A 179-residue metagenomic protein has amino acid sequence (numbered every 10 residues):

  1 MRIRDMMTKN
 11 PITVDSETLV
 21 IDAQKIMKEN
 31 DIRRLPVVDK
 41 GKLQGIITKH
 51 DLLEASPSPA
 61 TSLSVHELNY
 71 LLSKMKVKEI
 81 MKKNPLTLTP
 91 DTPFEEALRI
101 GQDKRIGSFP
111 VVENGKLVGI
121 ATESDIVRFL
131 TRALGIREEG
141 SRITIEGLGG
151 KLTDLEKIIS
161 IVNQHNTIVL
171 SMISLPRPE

Functional and structural regions predicted by a protein language model:
M1-N10, K49-L86, P93-Q102, T122-N163 (+1 more regions): Tandem CBS (Bateman) regulatory domains
I3, I12-N30, P36-V37: The feature marks the first
V14-D15, T87-T89: Short acidic-hydrophobic, aromatic-tinged amphipathic segments that line or gate anion-handling sites
M27, L35-D51, G101, F109-S124: A glycine-centered beta-loop-beta connector
R33, G107, I168: Short acidic/polar active-site loop segments enriched in Thr and Asp
